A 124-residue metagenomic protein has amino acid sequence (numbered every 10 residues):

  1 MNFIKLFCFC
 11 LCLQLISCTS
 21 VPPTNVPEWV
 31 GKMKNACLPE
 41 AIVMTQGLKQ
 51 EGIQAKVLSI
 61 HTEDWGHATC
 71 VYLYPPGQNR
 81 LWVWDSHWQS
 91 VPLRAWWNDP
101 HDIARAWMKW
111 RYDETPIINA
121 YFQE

Functional and structural regions predicted by a protein language model:
M1-K5: Positively charged n-region of N-terminal signal peptides that target proteins for export
L6-I16: Bacterial N-terminal signal peptides
C18-E124: A structural boundary/capping signal
